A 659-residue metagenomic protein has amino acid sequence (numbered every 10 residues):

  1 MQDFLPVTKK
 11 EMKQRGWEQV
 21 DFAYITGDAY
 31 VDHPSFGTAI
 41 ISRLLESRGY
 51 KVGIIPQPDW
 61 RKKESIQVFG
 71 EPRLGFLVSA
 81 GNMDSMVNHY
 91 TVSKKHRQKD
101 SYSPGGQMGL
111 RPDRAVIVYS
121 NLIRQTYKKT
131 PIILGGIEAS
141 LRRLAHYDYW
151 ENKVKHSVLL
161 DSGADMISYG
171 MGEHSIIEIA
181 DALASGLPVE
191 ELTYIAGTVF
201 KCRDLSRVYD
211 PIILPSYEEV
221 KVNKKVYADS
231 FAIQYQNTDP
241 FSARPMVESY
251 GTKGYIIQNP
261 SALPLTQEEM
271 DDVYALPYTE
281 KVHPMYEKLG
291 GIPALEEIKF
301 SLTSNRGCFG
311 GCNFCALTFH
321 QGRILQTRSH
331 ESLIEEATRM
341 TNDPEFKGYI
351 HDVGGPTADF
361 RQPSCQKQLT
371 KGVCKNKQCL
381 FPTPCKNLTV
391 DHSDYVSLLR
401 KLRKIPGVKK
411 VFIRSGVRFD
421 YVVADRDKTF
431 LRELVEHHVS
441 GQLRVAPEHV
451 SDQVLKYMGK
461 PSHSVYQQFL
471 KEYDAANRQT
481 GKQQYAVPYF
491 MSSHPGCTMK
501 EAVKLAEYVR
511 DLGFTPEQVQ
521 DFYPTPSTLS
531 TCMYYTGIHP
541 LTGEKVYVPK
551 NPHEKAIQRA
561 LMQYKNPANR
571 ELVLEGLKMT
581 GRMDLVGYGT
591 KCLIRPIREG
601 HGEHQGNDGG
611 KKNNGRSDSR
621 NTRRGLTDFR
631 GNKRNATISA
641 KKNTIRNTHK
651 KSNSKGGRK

Functional and structural regions predicted by a protein language model:
E11, G37, P56-G251, Q258: Glycine-rich beta-alpha loop elements in corrinoid/cobalamin-binding modules across cobalamin-dependent enzymes
Y24, I55, D59-W60, R339-V487 (+1 more regions): Conserved SAM/AdoMet-binding glycine-rich loop
I25-D28, L289-A316, T341, Y349: N-terminal pre-triad scaffold of radical SAM enzymes
R61, E190-T238, T252, A262-L265 (+8 more regions): Terminal amphipathic helices with adjacent charged low-complexity linkers/tails
D84-S93, L141-R143, E173-E178, R203-S206 (+7 more regions): Flexible glycine/acidic-rich beta-alpha junction loops that bind and position SAM and/or redox cofactors in anaerobic
V158-G170, A560-H604: Amphipathic alpha-helical packing elements
D165, V273, C308, L333 (+3 more regions): Conserved, mostly hydrophobic/aromatic
K371, K377, I594-K659: Acidic, low-complexity intrinsically disordered tails
